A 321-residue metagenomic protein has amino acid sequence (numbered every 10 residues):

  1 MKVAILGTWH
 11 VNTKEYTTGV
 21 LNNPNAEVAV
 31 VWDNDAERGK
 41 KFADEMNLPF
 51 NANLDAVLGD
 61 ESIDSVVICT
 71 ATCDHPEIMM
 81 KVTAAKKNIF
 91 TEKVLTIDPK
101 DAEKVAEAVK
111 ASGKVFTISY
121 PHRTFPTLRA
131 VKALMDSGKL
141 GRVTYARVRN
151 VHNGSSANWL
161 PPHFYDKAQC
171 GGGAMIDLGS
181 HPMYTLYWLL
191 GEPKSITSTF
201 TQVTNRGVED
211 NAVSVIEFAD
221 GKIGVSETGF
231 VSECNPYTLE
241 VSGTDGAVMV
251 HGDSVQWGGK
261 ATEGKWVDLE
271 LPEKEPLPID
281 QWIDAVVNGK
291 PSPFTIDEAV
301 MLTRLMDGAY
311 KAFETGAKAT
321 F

Functional and structural regions predicted by a protein language model:
M1-E45: N-terminal Rossmann-like dinucleotide-binding module
I5, A52, T91, F116-I118 (+1 more regions): Hydrophobic residues in well-ordered beta-strands that form the structural core
I5, S65-I68, D284-F321: C-terminal helix-rich "cap/oligomerization" subdomain common to oxidoreductases
V11, H122-N205, G316: Predominantly a Rossmann-like dinucleotide-binding segment in NAD(P)-dependent oxidoreductases
V11, N34, D268-D280: Active-site loop of classical SDR/Rossmann-like NAD(P)-dependent oxidoreductases, centered on the catalytic Tyr-X3-Lys
D35, M46-A108: Beta-loop-alpha module in the N-terminal Rossmann-like domain of NAD(P)-dependent dehydrogenases, especially those
K104-H122, R142-T144: Rossmann-fold dehydrogenase core element
M183-S254, I279-P291: Contiguous beta-strand/loop segments that form the cofactor/metal-binding neighborhood of enzyme cores
